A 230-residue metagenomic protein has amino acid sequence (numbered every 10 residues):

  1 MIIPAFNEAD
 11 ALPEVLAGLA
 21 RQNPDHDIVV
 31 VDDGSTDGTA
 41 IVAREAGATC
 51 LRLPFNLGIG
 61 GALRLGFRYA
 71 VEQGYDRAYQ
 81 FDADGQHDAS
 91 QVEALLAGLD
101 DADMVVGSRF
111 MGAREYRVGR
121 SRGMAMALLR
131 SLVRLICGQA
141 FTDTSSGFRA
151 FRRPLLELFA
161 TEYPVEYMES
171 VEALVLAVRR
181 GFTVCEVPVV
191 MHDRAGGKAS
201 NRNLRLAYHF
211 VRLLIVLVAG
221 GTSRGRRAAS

Functional and structural regions predicted by a protein language model:
I3-L16, G34: Active-site beta-to-alpha loop of glycosyltransferases that engages the nucleotide-sugar donor
A17-H26: Short, acidic, metal-binding catalytic loop of nucleotide-sugar glycosyltransferases
D27, T49, D76-R77, D103 (+1 more regions): Structural signature of beta-strand start/N-cap positions in the alpha/beta core of ABC transporter nucleotide-binding
D32-A40, G85: A conserved acidic beta->alpha catalytic loop
E45-G47, R180: Short, structured coil segments at secondary-structure junctions
L53-E72, R77, D88-Y167, D193-L213 (+1 more regions): Acceptor/aglycone-binding surface of glycosyltransferases and processive sugar-polymer synthases
Q139-A140, E162-V165, L174-H192: Catalytic donor-sugar/metal-binding loop of nucleotide-sugar-dependent glycosyltransferases
